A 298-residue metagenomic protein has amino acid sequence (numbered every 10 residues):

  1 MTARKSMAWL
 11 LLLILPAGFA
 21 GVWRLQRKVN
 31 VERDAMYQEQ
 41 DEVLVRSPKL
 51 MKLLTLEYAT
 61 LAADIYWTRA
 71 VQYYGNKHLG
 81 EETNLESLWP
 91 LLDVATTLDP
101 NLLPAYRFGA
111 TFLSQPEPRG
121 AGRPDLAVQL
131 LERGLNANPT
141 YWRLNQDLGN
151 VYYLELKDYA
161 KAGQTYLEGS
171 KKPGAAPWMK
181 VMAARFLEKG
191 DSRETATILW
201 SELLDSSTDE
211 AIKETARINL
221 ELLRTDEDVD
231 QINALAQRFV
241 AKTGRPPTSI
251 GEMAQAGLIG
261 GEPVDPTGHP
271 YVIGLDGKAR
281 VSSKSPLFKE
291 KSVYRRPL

Functional and structural regions predicted by a protein language model:
T2-A110, S114, E290-Y294: N-terminal alpha-helical interaction modules that lie
L44-E57, A127-E132, A162-Y166, K213-E214: Repeat-mediated protein-protein interaction surfaces in helical alpha-solenoids
V71, G75-G80, A110-A121, G149-K157 (+1 more regions): Short coil/turn linking the two alpha-helices of tandem helical-hairpin repeats
N84-S87, R119-L130, E155-T165, S192-T195: Structural signature of tandem alpha-helical TPR/SEL1-like repeats, specifically the intra-repeat loop/turn
V94-A95, R133-G134, Y166-G169, E202-S206: Canonical positions in the second alpha-helix
P100, P139, P173-G174, S207-T208: Short coil turns that delineate tetratricopeptide repeat
R107-F108, P124, W142-L148, A160 (+4 more regions): Alpha-solenoid helical repeat scaffolds
Q115-E117, S192-S206, A211-L298: Low-complexity, acidic interaction segments enriched in glycine
